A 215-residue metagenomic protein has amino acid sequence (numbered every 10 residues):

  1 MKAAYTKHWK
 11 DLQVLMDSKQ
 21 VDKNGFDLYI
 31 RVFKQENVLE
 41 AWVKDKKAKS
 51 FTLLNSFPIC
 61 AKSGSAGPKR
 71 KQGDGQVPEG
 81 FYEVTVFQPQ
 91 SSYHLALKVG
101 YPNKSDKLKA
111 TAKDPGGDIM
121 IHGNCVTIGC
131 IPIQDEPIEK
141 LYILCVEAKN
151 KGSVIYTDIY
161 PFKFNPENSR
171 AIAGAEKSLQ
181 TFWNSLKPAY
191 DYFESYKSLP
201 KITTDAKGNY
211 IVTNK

Functional and structural regions predicted by a protein language model:
M1-I128, E136-K149, I155, P161-K215: Cell wall/extracellular polymer interaction/catalysis modules
I133: A conserved hydrophobic position in a structured secondary element of the catalytic/binding core that shapes
